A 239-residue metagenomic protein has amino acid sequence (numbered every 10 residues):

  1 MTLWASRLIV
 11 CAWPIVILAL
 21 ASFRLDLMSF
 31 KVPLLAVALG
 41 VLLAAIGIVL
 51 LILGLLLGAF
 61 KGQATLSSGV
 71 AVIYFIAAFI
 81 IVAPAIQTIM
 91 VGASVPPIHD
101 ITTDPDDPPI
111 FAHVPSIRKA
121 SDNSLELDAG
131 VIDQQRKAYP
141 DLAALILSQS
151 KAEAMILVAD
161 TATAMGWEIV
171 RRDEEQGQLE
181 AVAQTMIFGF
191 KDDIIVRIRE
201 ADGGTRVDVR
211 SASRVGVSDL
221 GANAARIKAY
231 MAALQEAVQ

Functional and structural regions predicted by a protein language model:
L8-A59: Membrane-embedded alpha-helical segments of integral membrane proteins
Q63-G92: Internal/C-terminal transmembrane anchor helices
T88-T163: Membrane-interface segments at or immediately adjacent to transmembrane helices that form the boundary between
L142-Q149, S211-G221: Second-shell loop/turn segments in exported
A164-R172: Short secondary-structure junctions
E180-T185: Short beta-strand segments that buttress and anchor functional surface loops
F188-V217: Beta-strand/loop substructures that line and gate deep hydrophobic ligand-binding cavities in soluble
V217-Q239: A conserved amphipathic terminal alpha-helix motif
